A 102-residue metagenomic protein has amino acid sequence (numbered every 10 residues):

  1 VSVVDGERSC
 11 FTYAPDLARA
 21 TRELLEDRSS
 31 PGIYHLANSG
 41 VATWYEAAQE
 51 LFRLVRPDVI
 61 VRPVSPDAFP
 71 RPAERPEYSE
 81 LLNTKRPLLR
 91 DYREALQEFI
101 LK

Functional and structural regions predicted by a protein language model:
V3-E26: Substrate-positioning beta->alpha
V3-V4, L36, V64, Y92: Hydrophobic residues at beta-strand termini and immediately following loops that shape nucleotide-binding pockets
G6, L36-A37, R75, T84: Generic anion/oxyanion-binding catalytic loop in active/binding sites
S9-T12, A42, L81, R90: Residue-level signal for the nucleotide or nucleotide-sugar donor/cofactor binding architecture
A14, W44-A48, S79: A general structural signal for well-ordered alpha-helical segments in protein cores
L17, L36, A47, R86 (+1 more regions): Non-catalytic, hydrophobic alpha-helical segments
A20, D27-P72, I100: Mid/C-terminal beta-alpha module of Rossmann-like enzyme folds, strongest in SDR-family dehydrogenases/epimerases
P57-V59, E74-K102: C-terminal amphipathic/interface module of NAD(P)-dependent oxidoreductases and related NAD-binding regulators
